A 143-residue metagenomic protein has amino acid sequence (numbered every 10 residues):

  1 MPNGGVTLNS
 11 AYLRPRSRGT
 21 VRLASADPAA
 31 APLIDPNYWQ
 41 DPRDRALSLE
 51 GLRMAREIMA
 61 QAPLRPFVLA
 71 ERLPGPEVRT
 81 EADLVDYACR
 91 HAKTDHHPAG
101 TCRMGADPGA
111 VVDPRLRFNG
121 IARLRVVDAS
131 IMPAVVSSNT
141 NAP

Functional and structural regions predicted by a protein language model:
M1-P143: FAD-dependent oxidoreductase catalytic-site/capping-region signature
